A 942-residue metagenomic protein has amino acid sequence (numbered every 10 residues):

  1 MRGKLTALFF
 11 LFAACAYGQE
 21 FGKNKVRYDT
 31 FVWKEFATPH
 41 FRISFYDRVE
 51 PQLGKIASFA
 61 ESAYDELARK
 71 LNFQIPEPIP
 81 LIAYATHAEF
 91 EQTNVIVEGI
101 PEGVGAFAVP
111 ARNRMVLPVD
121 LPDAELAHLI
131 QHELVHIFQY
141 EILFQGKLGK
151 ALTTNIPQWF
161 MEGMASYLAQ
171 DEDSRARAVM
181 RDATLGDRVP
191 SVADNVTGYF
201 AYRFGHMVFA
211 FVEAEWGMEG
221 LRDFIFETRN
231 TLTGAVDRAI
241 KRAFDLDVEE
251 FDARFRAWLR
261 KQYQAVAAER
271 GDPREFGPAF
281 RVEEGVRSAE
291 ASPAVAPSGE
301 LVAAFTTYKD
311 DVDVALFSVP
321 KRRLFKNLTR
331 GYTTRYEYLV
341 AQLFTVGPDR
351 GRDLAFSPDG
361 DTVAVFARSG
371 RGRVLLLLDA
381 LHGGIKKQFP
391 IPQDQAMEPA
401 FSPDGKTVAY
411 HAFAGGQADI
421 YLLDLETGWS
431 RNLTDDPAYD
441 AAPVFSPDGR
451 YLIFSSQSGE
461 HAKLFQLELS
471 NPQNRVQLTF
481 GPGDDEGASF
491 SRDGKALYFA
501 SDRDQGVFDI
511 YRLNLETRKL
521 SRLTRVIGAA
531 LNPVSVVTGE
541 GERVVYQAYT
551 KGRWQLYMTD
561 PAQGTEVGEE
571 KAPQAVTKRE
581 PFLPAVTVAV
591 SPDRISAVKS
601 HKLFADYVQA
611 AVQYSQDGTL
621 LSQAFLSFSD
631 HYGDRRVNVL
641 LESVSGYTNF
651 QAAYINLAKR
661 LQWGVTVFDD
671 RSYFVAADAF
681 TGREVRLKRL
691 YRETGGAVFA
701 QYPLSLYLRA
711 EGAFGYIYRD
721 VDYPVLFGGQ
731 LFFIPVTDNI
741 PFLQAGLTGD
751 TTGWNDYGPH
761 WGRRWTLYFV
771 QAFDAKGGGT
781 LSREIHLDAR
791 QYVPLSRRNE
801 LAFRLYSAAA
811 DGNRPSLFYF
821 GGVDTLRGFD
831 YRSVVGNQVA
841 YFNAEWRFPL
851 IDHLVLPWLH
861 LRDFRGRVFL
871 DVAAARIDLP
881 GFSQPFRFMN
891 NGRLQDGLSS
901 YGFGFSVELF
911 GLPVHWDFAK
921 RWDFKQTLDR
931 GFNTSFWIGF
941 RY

Functional and structural regions predicted by a protein language model:
Q19-P157, S174-A176, A193-D194, A235-A239: Juxtacatalytic substrate-recognition/specificity segment
G22-A37, V196, T228-A355, R368: Beta/coil-rich, acidic/histidine-enriched accessory regions frequently appended to metallopeptidases
F73-I75, G149, I156, A176-V266: Amphipathic alpha-helical substructures
L221, S600-Q616, S622-S645, F650-A652 (+7 more regions): Transmembrane beta-strand segments that form the barrel wall of outer-membrane beta-barrel proteins
V286-S288, F305-A315, Y332-L339, F344-D349 (+10 more regions): A flexible loop/linker signature enriched in serine peptidases of the S9 family
P293-L301, D353-T362, P399-T407, P443-Y451 (+2 more regions): Blade-terminus and WD-like Trp-Asp/Gly-His loop motifs, strongest in beta-propeller folds
W554-Q555, D560-G664, T737-P759, Q838 (+3 more regions): Outer-membrane beta-barrel initiation region
V590-D593, V665-S672, D678-R689, G696-F699 (+2 more regions): C-terminal outer-membrane beta-barrel translocator/porin domains of Gram-negative envelope proteins and their
